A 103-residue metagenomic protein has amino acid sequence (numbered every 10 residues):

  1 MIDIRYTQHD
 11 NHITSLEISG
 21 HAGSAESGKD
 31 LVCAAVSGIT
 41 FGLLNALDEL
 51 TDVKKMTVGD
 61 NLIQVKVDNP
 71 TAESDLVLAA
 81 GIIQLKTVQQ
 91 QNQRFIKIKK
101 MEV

Functional and structural regions predicted by a protein language model:
M1-L31, F41, N45-V103: N-terminal intrinsically disordered, cationic/polar leader segments that include organellar targeting peptides
V32-V36: Short, conserved glycine- and acidic-residue-centered signature motifs in active-site or ligand-binding loops
